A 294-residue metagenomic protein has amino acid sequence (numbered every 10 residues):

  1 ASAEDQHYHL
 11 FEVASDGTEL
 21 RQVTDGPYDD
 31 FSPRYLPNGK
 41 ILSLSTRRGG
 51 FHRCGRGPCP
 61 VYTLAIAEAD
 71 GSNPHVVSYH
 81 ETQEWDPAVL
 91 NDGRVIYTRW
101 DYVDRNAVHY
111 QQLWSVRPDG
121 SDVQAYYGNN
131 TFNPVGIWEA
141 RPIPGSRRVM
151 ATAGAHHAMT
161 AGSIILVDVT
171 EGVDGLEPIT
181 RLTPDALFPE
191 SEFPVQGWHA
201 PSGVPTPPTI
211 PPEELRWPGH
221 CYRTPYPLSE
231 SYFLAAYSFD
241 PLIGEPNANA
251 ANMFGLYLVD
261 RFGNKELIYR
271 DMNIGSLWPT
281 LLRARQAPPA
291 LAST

Functional and structural regions predicted by a protein language model:
A1-S2, E12, I41-T46, V95-R99 (+3 more regions): Residue position within the beta-strands of beta-propeller blades
E4-W85: Asp-box/WD-like beta-propeller blade repeats and closely related beta-sheet repeat scaffolds
D5-F11, F51-G55, C59-L64, R105-W114 (+3 more regions): Structural motif
A14-D29, E68-T82, R117-G136, T170-R216 (+1 more regions): Multi-bladed beta-propeller domains
P27-K40, E81-I96, T131-V149, F188-S191 (+2 more regions): Conserved beta-propeller blade repeats
Y62, E68-T170: Beta-propeller domains
T98, I143-L258: Loop/turn-rich, solvent-exposed surfaces of beta-rich toroidal or solenoidal domains
F254-S293: Blade-level signature of beta-propeller repeat domains, shared across WD40, Kelch, NHL, RCC1 and BNR/Asp-box propellers
